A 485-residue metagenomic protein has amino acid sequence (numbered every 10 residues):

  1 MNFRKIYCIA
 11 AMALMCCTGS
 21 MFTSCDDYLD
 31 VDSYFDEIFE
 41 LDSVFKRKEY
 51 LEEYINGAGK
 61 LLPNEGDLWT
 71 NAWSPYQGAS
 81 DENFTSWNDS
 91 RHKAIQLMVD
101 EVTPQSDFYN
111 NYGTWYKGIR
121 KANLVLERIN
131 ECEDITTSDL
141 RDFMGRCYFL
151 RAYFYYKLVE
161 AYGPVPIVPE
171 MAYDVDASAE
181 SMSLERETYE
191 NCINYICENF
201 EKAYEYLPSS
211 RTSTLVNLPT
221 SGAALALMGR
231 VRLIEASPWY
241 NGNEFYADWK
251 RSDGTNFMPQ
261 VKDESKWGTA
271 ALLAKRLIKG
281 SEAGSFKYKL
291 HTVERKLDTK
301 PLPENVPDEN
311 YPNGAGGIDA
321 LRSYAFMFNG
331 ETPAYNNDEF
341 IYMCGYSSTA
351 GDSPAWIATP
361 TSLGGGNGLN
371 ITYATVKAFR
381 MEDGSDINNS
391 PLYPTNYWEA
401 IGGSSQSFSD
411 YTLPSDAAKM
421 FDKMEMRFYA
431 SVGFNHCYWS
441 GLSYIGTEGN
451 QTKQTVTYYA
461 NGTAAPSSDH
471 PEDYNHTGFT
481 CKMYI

Functional and structural regions predicted by a protein language model:
M1-Y34: Bacterial Sec-dependent N-terminal signal peptides
S24-P75, K419-D422, V432: Membrane-proximal, proline-rich intrinsically disordered regions
K46-E65, W87-Y162, A179-S221, A417 (+4 more regions): Conserved, well-structured interaction surfaces
L62, M171-D174, R211, E294 (+2 more regions): Short, flexible loop/turn elements at secondary-structure junctions
V159-E160, P166, V231-N243: Short coil/turn linking the two alpha-helices of tandem helical-hairpin repeats
G242-K262, Q451-Y458: A solvent-exposed, charged loop/short amphipathic helix patch at secondary-structure junctions
S265-Q406: Polar, glycine-rich mid-to-C-terminal structural blocks that act as macromolecule-binding/assembly scaffolds
A350-S353, I357-T359, Y373-D386, P391-I485: Flexible, polar/acidic helix-loop-strand segments at domain edges
